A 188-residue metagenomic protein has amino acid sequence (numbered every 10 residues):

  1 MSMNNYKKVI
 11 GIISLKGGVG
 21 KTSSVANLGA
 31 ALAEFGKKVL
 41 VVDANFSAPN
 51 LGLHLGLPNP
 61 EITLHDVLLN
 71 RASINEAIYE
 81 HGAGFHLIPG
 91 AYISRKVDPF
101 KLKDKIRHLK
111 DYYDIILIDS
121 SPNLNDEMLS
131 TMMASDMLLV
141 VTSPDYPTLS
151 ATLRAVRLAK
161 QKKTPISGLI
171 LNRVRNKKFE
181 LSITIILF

Functional and structural regions predicted by a protein language model:
M1-V9, I185-I186: Short boundary/hinge segments that flank catalytic cores
N5-A44: Walker A/P-loop phosphate-binding motif and the immediately C-terminal alpha-helix
N5-K8, G36-K38, G82-A83, Y112-Y113 (+2 more regions): Short coil/turn connectors at secondary-structure junctions
I10, V42, H86-I88, L139 (+1 more regions): Hydrophobic/aromatic beta-strand patches that form the interior of the parallel beta-sheet core in alpha/beta enzyme
G17, A44-S47, A83, Y92-I93 (+3 more regions): Short, ordered loop/turn segments at secondary-structure junctions
E34-K37, A44, G90, M137 (+1 more regions): Short, conserved catalytic or interaction motifs in soluble domains
V41-D111: P-loop/Walker-type NTP enzyme "switch/lid" segment
H108-D111, I115, S120-F188: Conserved catalytic-core segment of NTP-binding enzymes
